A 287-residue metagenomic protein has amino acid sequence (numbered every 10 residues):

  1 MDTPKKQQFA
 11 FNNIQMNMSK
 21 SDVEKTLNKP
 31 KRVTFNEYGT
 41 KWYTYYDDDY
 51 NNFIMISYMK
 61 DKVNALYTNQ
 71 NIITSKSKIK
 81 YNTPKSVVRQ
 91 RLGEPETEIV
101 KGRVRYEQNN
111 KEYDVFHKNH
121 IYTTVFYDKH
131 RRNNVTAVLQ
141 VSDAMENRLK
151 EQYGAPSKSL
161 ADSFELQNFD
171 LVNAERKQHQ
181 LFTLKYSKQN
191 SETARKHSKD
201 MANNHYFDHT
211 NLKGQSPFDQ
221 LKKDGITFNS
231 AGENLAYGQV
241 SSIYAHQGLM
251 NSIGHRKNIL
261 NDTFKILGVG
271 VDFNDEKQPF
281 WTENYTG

Functional and structural regions predicted by a protein language model:
M1-K6, D61-I73, F164-N168, A245: Short, compositionally biased strand/turn segments that nucleate or flank brief secondary-structure elements
M1-K60, V87-N133, D262, G268-E276: A cross-family detector of function-defining hotspots
Q7-N13, N71-I79, Y153-S163, K177-S187 (+3 more regions): Second-shell loop/turn segments in exported
Y50, M59-N71, R195-Q239: Short, surface-exposed glycine/acidic/tryptophan-bearing loops
Q70-S75, I79-H120, P217-G287: A well-ordered secondary-structure block
H120-Y186: Intrinsically disordered, low-complexity, Pro/Ser/Thr/Asn/Gly/Ala-rich spacer/linker segments adjacent to signal
A137, A194, W281-Y285: A short beta-strand motif that forms the metal-chelation/ATP-contact edge of phosphoryl-transfer active sites
L160-K222, K265-L267, N274: Short, well-ordered surface patches within globular domains
